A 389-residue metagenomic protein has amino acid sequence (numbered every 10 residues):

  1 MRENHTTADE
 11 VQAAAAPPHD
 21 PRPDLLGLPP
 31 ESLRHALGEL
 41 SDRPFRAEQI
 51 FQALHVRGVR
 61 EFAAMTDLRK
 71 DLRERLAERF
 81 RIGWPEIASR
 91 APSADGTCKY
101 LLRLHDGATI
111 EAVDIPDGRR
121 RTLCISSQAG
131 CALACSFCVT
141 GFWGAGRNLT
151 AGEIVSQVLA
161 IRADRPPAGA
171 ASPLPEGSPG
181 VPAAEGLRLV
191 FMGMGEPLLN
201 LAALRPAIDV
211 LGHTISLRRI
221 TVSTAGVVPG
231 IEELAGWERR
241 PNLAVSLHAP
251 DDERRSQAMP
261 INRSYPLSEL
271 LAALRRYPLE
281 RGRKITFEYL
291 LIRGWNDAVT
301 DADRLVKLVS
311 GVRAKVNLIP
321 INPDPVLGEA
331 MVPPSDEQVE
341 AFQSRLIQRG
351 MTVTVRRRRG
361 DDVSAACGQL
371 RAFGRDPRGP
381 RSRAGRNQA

Functional and structural regions predicted by a protein language model:
M1-I110, P116-G118, G169-P179, R275-K284 (+1 more regions): Auxiliary Fe-S-binding modules of radical SAM enzymes
P30, Q128, A151, F191 (+1 more regions): ATP/adenylate-binding site constellation spanning eukaryotic-like Ser/Thr protein kinases, ABC-transporter
S93, S126-S127, S223, S246 (+1 more regions): Short linear Ser/Thr-Pro motifs
C98, I110, R121-C124, L133 (+1 more regions): Generic beta-strand structural signal
D114-I115, A203: Residue-level structural signal for beta-strand termini and adjacent loop
P116-R162, P167, A171: Canonical Radical SAM [4Fe-4S] cluster-binding loop centered on the CxxxCxxC motif and its immediate flanking residues
R162-G169, L174-R349: Conserved AdoMet/S-adenosylmethionine-binding subsite of the radical SAM
